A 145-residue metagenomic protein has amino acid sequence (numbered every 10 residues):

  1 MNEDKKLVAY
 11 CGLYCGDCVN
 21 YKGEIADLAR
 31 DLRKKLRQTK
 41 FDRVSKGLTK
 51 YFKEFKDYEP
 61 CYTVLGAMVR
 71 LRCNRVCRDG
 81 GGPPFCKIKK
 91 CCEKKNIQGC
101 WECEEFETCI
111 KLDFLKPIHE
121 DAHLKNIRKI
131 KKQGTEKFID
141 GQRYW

Functional and structural regions predicted by a protein language model:
M1-W145: Cysteine-centered metal-binding/redox modules
